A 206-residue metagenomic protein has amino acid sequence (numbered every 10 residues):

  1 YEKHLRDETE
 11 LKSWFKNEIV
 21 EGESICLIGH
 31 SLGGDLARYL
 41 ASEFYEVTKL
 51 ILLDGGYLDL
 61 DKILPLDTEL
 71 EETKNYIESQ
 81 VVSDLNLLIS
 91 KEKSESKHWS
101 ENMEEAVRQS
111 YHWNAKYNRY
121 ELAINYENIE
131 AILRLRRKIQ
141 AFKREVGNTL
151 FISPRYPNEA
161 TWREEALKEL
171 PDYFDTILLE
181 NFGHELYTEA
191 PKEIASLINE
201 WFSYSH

Functional and structural regions predicted by a protein language model:
Y1-I28, L40, S196: Active-site loop/oxyanion-hole signature of alpha/beta-hydrolase fold enzymes
G29-G33, A37: Gly/Ala-rich beta-loop-alpha elbow adjacent to hydrolase catalytic centers
S42, L50-S83: Flexible "cap/lid" loop of the alpha/beta hydrolase fold
V47-T48, Y173-F174, F182: Core-facing hydrophobic residues within beta-strands of well-ordered domains
Q80-R134: Conserved alpha/beta-hydrolase catalytic His-Asp/Glu region
N114-L170, D175: Conserved serine/cysteine hydrolase catalytic core
F182-P191: Catalytic histidine-centered segment of alpha/beta-hydrolase-like enzymes
L197-S205: C-terminal alpha-helix
